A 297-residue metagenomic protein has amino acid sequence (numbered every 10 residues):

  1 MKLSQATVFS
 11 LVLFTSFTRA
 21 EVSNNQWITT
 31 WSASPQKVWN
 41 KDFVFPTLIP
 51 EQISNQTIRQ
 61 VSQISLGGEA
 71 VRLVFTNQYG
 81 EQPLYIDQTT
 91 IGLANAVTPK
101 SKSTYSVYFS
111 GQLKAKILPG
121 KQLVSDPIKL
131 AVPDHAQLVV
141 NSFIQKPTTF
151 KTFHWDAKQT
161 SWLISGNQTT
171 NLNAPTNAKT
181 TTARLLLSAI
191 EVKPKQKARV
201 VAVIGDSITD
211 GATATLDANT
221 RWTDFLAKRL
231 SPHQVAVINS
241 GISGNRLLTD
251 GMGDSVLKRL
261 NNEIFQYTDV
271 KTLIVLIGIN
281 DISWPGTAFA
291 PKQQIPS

Functional and structural regions predicted by a protein language model:
M1-T7: Bacterial N-terminal signal peptides that target proteins for export
T15-F17: N-terminal signal peptide c-region/cleavage motif recognized by signal peptidases
A20-I204, A214-L216: N-terminal secretory targeting modules
W31, S54-Q60, F75, P83 (+5 more regions): Conserved SGNH/GDSL esterase-like catalytic core that processes O-acyl groups on lipids and polysaccharides
